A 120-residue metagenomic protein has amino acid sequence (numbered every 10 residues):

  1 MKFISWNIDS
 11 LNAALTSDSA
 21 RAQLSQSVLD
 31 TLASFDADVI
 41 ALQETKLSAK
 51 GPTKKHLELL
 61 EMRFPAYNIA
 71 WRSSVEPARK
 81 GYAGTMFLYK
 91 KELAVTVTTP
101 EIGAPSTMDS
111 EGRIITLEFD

Functional and structural regions predicted by a protein language model:
M1-E61, W71-Y82: N-terminal, active-site-proximal structural segment of metallo-dependent hydrolase catalytic domains
K46-D120: Structured beta-strand-rich core segments of catalytic domains in phosphoester-bond hydrolases
